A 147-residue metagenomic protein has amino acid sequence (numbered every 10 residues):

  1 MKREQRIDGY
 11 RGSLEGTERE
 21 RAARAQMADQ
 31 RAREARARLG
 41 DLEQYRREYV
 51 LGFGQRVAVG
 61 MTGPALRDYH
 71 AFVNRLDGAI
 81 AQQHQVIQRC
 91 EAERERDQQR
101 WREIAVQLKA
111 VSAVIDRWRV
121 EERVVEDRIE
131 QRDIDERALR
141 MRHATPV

Functional and structural regions predicted by a protein language model:
M1-V147: Charge-rich amphipathic alpha-helical interaction elements
